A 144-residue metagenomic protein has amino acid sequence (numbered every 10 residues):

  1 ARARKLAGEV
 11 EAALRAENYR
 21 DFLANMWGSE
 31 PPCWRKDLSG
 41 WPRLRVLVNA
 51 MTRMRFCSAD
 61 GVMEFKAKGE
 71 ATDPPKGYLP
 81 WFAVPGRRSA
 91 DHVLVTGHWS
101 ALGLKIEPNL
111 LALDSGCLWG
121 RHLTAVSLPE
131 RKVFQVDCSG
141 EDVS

Functional and structural regions predicted by a protein language model:
A1-S144: Feature recognizes metal-dependent phosphohydrolase scaffolds
